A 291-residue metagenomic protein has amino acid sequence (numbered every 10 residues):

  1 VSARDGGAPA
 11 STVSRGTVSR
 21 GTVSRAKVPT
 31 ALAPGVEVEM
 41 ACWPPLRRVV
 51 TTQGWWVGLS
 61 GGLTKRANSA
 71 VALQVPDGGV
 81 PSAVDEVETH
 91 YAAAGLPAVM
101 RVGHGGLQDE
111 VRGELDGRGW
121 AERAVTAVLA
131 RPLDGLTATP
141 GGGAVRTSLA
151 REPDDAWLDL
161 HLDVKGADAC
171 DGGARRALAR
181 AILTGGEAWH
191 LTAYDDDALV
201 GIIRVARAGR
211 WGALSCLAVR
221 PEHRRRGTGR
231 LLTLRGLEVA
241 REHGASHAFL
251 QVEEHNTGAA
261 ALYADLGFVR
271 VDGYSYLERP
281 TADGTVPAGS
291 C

Functional and structural regions predicted by a protein language model:
V1-A93, L107: N-terminal charged segments
S2-G6, S11, G16, R20-V36 (+5 more regions): Short amphipathic alpha-helix that is part of the acyltransferase structural core
P76-D155, L277-R279: Acyl-donor-binding surface of acyltransferase catalytic domains
P81-E88, C216-P221, R225-E238, E242 (+2 more regions): Conserved acetyl-CoA-binding loop-helix of GNAT-fold acetyltransferases
A94-H104, A240-Q251: Conserved GNAT acetyl-CoA-binding A-motif
R101-D109, P221, L250-A260, L277-D283: Conserved beta-strand-loop-alpha-helix junction that forms the acyl-donor binding cleft
L107-E122, R226, R230, E254-G273: Conserved active-site alpha-helix within GNAT-family acetyltransferase domains
G172-G173, A177-A218: A conserved beta-strand-loop-helix scaffold within acyl/acetyltransferase catalytic domains
